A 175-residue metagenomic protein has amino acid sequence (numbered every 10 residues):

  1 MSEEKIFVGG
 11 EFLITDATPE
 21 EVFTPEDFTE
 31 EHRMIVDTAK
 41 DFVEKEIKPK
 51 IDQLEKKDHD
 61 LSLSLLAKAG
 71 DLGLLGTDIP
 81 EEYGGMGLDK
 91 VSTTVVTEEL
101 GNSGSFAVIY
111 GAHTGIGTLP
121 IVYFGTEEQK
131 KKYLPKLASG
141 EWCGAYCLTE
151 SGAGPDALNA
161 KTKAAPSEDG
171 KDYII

Functional and structural regions predicted by a protein language model:
M1-E31: Intrinsic disorder at enzyme termini
V8, D71-K131, P135-G140: Internal helix-loop-helix
V22-D27, G117-G125, K163: Short, well-ordered beta-strand elements within core beta-sheets of diverse protein domains
E26-K50: Mature N-terminal segment immediately following signal peptide/propeptide cleavage in secreted/periplasmic
P49-D71: Short secondary-structure junction/hinge motifs that connect adjacent elements
Q53-D60, E81-G85, G117-Y123, L148-G152: Conserved short loop/turn motifs at secondary-structure junctions
G85-M86, S105, E128-I175: Glycine-rich, Trp-frequent "lid" loop and neighboring beta-strands that shape and gate the flavin cofactor pocket
